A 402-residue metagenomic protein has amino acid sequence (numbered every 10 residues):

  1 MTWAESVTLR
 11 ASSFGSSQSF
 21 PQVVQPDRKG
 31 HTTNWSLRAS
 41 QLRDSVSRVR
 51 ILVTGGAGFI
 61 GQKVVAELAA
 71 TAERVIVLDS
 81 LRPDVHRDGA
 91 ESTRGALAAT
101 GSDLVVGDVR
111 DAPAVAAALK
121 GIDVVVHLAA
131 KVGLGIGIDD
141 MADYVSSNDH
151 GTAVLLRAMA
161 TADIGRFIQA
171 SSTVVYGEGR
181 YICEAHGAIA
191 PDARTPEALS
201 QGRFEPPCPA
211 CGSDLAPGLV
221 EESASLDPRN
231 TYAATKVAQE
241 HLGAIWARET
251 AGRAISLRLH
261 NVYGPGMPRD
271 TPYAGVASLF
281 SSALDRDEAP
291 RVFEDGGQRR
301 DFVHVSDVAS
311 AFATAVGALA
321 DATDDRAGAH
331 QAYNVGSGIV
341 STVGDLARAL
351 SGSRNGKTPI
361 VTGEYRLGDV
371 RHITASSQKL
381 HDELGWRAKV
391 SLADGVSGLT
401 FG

Functional and structural regions predicted by a protein language model:
T2-S19, R28, W35-S36, S40: Low-acidity, Ser/Thr- and Arg-rich intrinsically disordered low-complexity segments
V23, R28, N34-L259: N-terminal Rossmann-like NAD(P)+-binding domain of SDR-like oxidoreductases, especially those catalyzing
R87, E91-R94, E240, S278 (+3 more regions): Short, surface-exposed alpha-helical segments at coil->helix boundaries
A90-T93, G133, P272, V276 (+3 more regions): Activation loop
R110, D139, S147-H150, S223 (+8 more regions): Residue-level signal for the nucleotide or nucleotide-sugar donor/cofactor binding architecture
G137, C208, G212-N230, A254 (+5 more regions): A conserved pocket-lining segment of Rossmann-fold NAD(P)-dependent short-chain dehydrogenase/reductase
A238, L242, W246, V276 (+3 more regions): Hydrophobic alpha-helix immediately C-terminal to the catalytic Tyr-X-X-X-Lys motif of short-chain
L284-G402: C-terminal substrate-binding subdomain of Rossmann-fold SDR/epimerase-dehydratase oxidoreductases
